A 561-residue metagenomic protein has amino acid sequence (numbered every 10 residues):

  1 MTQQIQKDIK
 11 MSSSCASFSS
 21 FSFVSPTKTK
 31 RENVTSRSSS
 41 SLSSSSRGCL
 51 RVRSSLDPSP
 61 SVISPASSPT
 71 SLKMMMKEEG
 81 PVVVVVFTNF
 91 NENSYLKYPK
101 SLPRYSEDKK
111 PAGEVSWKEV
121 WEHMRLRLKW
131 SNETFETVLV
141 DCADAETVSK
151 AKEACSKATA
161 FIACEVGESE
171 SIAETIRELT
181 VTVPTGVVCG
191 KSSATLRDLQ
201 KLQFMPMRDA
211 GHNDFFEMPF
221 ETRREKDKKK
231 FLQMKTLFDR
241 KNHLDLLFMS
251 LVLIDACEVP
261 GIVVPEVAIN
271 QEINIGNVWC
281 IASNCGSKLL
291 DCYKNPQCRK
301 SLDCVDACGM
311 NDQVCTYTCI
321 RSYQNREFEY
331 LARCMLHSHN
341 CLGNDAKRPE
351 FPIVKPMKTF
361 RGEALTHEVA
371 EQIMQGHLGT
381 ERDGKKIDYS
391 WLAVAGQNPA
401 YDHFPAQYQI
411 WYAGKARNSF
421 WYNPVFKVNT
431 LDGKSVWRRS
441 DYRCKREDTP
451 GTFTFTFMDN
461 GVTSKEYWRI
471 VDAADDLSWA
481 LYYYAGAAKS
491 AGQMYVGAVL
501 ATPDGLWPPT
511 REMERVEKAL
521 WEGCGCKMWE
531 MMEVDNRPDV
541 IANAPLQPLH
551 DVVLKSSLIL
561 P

Functional and structural regions predicted by a protein language model:
M1-K10: Short, Lys/Arg-enriched N-terminal segments with co-localized hydrophobic residues within the first ~10-30 amino acids
T2, T27-T29, T35: Ala/Thr-enriched low-complexity intrinsically disordered regions
I9, K30-N33, S39: Short linear motifs centered on serine/threonine within intrinsically disordered regions that correspond to eukaryotic
S12-R31, G48-C292, R299, M310-P561: A beta-rich soluble binding module of mature secreted/lumenal proteins
S40-S45: Low-complexity, intrinsically disordered regulatory regions enriched for serine/threonine and glutamine/asparagine
